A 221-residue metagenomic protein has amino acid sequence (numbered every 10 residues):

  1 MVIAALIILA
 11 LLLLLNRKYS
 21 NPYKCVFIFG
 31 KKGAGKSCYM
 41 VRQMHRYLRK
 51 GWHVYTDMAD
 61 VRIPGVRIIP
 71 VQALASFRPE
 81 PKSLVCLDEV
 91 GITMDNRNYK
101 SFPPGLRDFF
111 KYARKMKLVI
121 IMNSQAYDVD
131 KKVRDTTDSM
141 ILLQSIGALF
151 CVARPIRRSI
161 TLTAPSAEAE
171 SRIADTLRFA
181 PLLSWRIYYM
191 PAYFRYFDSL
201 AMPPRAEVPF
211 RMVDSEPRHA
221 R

Functional and structural regions predicted by a protein language model:
A5-S20: Pre-Walker A adenine-sensing motif
I28: Hydrophobic anchor at the beta1->P-loop junction of P-loop NTPases
K31-K32: The conserved Walker
K36-S37: Conserved lysine of the Walker
A59-M116: Conserved nucleotide-sensing/catalytic segment adjacent to the nucleotide-binding pocket in NTP-handling enzymes
I92-D175: Replace "adjacent to P-loop NTPase cores in ATP/GTP-dependent enzymes" with "adjacent to NTP-binding cores
S139, R154-I156, T161-R221: Conserved P-loop NTPase motor module
